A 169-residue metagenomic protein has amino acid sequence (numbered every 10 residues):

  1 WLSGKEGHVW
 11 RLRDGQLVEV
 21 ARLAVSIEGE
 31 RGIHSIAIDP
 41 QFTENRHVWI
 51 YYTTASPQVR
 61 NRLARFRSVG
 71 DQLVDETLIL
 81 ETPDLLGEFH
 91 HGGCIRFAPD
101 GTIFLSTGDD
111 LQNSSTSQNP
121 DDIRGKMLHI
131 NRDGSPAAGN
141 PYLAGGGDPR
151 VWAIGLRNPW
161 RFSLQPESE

Functional and structural regions predicted by a protein language model:
W1-S114, R161-E169: Acidic, Gly/Ser/Thr-rich repeat motifs that build Ca2+-stabilized beta-propeller blades
R13, V69-L73, D133-G145: Blade/loop signatures of beta-propeller domains
G29-E30, G87-E88, G145, W152-L156: Conserved loop/turn at the beginning of each blade in beta-propeller domains
R62-D71, Q118-D133: Beta-propeller blade signature
R96-F104, R124, H129-A138: A structural motif
L111-Q112, L143-V151: Short, well-ordered junction/capping motifs at the entry into regular secondary structure
G147-E169: Repeat-solenoid scaffold signature
